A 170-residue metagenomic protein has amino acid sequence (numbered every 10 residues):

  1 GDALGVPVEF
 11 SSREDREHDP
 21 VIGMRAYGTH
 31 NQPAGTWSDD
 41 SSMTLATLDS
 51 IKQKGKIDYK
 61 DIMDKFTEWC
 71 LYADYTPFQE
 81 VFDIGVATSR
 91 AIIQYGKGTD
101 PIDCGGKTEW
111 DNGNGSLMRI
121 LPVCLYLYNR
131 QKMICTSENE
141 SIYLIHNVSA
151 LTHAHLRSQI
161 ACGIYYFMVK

Functional and structural regions predicted by a protein language model:
D2-K170: Structured, active/binding-site neighborhoods that engage oxygen-rich ligands
